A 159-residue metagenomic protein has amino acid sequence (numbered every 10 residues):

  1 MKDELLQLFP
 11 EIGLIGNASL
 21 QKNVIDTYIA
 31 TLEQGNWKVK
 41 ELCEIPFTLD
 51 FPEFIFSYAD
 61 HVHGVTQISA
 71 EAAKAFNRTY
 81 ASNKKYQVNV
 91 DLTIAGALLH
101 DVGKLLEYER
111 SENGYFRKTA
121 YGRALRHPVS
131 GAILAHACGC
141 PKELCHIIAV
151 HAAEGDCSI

Functional and structural regions predicted by a protein language model:
M1-R117: Acidic/His-rich, divalent-metal-binding segments that scaffold phosphate/diphosphate chemistry
H61, H100, H127, H151-A152: Histidine-centered active-site/metal-ligand motif
N83-V88, T93-I94, A132-H136, C140-I159: Histidine/acidic-rich helix-loop-helix segments that form or flank divalent-metal centers in metalloenzyme catalytic
E109-N113, Y121-R123, C157-I159: Amphipathic, soluble alpha/beta structural segments
G114-A137: Divalent-cation-assisted or electrostatically stabilized phosphate/pyrophosphate-binding catalytic cores
